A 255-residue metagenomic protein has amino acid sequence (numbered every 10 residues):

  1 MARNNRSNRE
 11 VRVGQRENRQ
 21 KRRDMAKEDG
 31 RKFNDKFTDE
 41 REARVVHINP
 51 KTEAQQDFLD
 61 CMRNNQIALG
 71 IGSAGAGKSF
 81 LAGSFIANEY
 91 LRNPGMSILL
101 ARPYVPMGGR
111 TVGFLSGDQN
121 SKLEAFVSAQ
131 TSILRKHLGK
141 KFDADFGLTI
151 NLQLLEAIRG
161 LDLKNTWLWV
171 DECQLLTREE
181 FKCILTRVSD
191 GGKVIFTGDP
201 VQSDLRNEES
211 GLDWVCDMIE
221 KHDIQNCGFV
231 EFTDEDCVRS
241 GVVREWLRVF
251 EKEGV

Functional and structural regions predicted by a protein language model:
M1-F37: Interdomain "pre-motor" coupling segment immediately N-terminal to P-loop NTPase/helicase cores
A2-N4, V13, D39, V46 (+2 more regions): Conserved helicase motor core of SF1/SF2 NTP-dependent helicases
K27-A54: Extreme N-terminal, non-catalytic leader segments that precede Walker-type/kinase nucleotide-binding cores
